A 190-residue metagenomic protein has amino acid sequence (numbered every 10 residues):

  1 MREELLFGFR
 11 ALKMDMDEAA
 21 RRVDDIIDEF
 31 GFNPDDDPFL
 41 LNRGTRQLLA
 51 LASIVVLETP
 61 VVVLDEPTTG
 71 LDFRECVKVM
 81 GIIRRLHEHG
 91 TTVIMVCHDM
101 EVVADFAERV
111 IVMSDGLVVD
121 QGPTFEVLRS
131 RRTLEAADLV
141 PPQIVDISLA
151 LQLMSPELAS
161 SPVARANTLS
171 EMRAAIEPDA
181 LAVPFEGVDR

Functional and structural regions predicted by a protein language model:
I26-L40: Conserved ABC nucleotide-binding domain
V62-D65: Catalytic Walker B motif of ABC-type/P-loop ATPase nucleotide-binding domains
C97-H98: H-loop/switch region of ABC-family ATPase nucleotide-binding domains
V103-D105: A short, surface-exposed alpha-helical micro-motif characterized by mixed small hydrophobic and charged/polar residues
D115-G116: Conserved ABC ATPase "signature" C-loop
Q121-G122: ABC ATPase "signature
L134-R190: ABC ATPase nucleotide-binding domains
